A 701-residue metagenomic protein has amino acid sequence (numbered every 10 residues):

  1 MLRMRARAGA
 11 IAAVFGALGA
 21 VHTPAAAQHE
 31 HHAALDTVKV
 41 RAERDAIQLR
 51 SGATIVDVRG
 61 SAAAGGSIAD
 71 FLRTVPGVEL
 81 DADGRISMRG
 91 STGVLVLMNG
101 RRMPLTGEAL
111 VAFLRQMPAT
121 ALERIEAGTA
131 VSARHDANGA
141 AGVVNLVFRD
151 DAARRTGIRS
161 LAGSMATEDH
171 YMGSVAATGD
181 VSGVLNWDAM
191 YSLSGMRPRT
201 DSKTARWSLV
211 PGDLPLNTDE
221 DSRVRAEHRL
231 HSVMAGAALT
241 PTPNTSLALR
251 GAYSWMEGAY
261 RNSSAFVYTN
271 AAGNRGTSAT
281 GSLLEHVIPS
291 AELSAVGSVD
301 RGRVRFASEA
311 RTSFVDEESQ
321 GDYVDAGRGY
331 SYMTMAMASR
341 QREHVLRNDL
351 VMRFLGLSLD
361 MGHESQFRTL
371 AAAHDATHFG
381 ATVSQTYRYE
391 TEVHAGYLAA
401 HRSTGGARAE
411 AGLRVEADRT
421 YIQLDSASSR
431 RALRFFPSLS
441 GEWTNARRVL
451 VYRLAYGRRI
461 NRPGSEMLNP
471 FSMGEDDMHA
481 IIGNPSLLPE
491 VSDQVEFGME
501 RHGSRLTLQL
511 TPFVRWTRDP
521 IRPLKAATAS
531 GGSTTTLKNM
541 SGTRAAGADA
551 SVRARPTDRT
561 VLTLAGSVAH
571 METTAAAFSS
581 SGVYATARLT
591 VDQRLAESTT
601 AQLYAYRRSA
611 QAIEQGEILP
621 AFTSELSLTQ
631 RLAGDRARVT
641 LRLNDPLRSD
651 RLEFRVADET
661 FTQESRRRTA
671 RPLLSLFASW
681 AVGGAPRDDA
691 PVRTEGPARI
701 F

Functional and structural regions predicted by a protein language model:
L35-A64, R85-L97, R101, A152: N-terminal periplasmic "start-of-domain" segments of outer-membrane beta-barrel proteins
I68-F71, A109-F113, G139-L161, Y171-G173: N-terminal periplasmic accessory domains that precede and gate Gram-negative outer-membrane beta-barrel machines
A69-T106, V131: Extracytoplasmic beta-strand/coil segments of soluble accessory domains associated with Gram-negative outer-membrane
M117-R155, T200, D689: A beta-strand signature from Gram-negative outer-membrane beta-barrel systems, especially the internal plug domain
T167-D201, L214-N262, E285-D300, P437-L439 (+1 more regions): Transmembrane beta-barrel wall of Gram-negative outer-membrane proteins
S232-M256, G281-S428, Q509-L510, R544-A569: Face-selective signature of the C-terminal outer-membrane beta-barrel domain
D316, T369-A371, R419, W443 (+4 more regions): Surface-exposed extracellular loop regions of Gram-negative outer-membrane beta-barrel proteins, predominantly
T334, E343-D349, V393-Y397, N484 (+6 more regions): Outer membrane beta-barrel strand-and-loop segments of large Gram-negative receptors, especially TonB-dependent
